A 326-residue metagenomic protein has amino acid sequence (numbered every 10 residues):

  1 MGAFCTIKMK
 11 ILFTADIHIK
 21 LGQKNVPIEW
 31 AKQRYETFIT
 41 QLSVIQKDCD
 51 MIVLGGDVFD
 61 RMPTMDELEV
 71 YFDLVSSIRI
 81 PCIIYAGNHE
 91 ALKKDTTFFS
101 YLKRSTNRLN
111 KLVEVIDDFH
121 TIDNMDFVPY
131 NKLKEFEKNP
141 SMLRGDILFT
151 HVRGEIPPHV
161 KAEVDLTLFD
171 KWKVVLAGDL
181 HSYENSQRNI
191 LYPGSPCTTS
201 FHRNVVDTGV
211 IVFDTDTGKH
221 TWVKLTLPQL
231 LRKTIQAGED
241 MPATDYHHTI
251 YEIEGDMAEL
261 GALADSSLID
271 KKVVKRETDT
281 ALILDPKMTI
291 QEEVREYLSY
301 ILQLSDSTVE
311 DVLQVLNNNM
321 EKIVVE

Functional and structural regions predicted by a protein language model:
F4-V70, K138-G145, V325-E326: N-terminal active-site segment of His-dependent metallophosphoesterases
L12, N124-D126, I211: Conserved beta-strand elements of the Class I
F13-A15, M51-D57, P81-K93, E114-D118 (+3 more regions): Active-site neighborhood of phospho(di)ester-bond hydrolases with catalytic His/Asp-centered motifs
Q23-N25, G56-L74, A91-N110, V160-D165 (+2 more regions): Metal-dependent catalytic neighborhoods of phosphoester/phosphodiester hydrolases
M51, T215-E326: Accessory, non-catalytic peripheral segments of nucleic-acid enzymes
E90-T167, P196: Conserved catalytic scaffold of divalent metal-dependent phosphoesterases
N110-V115, N124-M125, G145-L148, E163 (+4 more regions): Active-site regions of enzymes building and remodeling cell-envelope glycoconjugates
P158-K219: Conserved beta-sheet core of the metallophosphoesterase superfamily
